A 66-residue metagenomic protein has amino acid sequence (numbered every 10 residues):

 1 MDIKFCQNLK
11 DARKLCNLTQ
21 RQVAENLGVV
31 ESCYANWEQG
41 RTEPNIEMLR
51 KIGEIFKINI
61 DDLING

Functional and structural regions predicted by a protein language model:
M1-K4: A detector for short, charged/polar N-terminal pre-domain segments
Q7-N26: Short basic helix-loop element that most often maps to the first helix and adjoining turn of HTH DNA-binding modules
L9, Q20, E31, I46-L49: Helix-turn-helix DNA-binding elements, focusing on the entry/boundary residues of the two helices that contact DNA
L9, V23-A24, Y34-W37, L63: Conserved hydrophobic/aromatic packing and binding residues within compact polymer-binding modules
G28-P44: Recognition helix of helix-turn-helix/homeodomain-like DNA-binding domains that insert into the DNA major groove
E47-D62: DNA major-groove recognition helix of helix-turn-helix/homeodomain DNA-binding modules
G66: Conserved short acidic donor-positioning loop in nucleotide-sugar-dependent glycosyltransferases
